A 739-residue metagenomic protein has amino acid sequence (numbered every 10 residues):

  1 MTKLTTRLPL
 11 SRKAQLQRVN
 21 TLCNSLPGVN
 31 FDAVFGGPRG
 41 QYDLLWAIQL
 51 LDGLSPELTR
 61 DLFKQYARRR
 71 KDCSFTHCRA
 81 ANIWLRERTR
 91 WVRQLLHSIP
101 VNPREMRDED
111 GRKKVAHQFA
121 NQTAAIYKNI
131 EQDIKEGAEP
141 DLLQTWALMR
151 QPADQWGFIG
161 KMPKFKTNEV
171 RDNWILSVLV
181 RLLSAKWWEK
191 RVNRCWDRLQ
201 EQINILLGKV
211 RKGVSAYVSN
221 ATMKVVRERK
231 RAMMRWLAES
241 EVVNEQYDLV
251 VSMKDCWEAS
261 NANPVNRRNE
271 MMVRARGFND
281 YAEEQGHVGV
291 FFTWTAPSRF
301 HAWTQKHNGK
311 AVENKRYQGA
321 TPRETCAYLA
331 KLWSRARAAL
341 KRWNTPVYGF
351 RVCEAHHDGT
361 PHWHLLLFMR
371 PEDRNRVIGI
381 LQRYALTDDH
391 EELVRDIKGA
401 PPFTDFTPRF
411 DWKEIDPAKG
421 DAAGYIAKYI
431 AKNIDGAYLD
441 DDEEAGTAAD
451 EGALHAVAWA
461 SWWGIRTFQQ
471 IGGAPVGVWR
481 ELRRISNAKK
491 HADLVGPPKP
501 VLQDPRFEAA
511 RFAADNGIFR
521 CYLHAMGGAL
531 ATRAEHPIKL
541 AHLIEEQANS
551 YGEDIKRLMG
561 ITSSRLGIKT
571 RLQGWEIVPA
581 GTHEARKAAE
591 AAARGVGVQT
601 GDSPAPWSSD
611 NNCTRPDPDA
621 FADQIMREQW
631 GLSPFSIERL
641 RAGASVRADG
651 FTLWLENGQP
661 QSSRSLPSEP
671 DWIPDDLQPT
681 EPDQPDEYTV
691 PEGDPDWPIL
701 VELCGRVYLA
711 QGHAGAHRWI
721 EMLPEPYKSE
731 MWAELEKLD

Functional and structural regions predicted by a protein language model:
M1-G359, P371-D739: Right-hand nucleic-acid polymerase module
L366-F368: Short hydrophobic/aromatic beta-strand micro-patches that form the beta-sheet surface supporting nucleotide- or nucleic
